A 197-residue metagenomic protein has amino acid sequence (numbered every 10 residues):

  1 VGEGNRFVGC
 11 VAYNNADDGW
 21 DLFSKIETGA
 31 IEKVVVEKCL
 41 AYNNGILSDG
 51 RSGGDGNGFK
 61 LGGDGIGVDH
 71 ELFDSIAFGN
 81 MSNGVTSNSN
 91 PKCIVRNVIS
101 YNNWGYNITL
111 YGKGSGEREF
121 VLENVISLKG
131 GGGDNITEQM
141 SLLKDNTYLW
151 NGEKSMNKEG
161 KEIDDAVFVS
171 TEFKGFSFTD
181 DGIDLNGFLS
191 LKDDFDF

Functional and structural regions predicted by a protein language model:
V1, N14-T28, D49-D64, G79-T86 (+2 more regions): Extracellular beta-strand/beta-solenoid scaffold signature
V1-A16, A30-S48, V68-N83, K92-W104 (+2 more regions): Right-handed parallel beta-helix
G2-G4, C10, E27, N43 (+9 more regions): Intrinsically disordered, low-complexity segments enriched in small/polar residues
D17-D21, D49, D55, D64 (+7 more regions): Acidic-enriched, low-complexity/disordered segments with a strong bias for Aspartate over Glutamate
S89: Acidic-and-aromatic substrate-binding clefts and catalytic sites of carbohydrate-active enzymes
S115-F197: Acidic, glycine- and Ser/Thr-rich low-complexity intrinsically disordered tracts in extracellular/secreted proteins
